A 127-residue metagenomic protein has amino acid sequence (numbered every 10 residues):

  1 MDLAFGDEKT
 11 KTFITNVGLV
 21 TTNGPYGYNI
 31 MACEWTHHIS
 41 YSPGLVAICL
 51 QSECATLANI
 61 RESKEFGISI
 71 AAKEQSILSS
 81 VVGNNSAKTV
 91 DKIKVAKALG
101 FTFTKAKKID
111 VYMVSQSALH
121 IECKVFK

Functional and structural regions predicted by a protein language model:
M1-K127: Active-site-proximal mixed secondary-structure blocks
